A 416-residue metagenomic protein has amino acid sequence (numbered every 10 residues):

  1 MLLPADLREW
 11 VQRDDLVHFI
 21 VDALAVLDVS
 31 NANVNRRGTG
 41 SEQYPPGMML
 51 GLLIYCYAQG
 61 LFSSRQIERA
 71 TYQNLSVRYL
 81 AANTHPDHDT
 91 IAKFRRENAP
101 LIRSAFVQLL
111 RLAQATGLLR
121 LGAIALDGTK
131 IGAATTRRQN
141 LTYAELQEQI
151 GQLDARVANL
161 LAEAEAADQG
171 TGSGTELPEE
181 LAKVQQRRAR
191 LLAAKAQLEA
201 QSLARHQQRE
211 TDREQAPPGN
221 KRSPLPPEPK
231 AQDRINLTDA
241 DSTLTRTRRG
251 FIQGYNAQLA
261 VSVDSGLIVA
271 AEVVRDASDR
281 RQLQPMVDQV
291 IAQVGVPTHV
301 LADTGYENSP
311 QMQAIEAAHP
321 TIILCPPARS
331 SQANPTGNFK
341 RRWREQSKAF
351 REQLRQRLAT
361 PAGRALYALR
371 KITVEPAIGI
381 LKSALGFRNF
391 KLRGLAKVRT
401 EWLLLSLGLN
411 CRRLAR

Functional and structural regions predicted by a protein language model:
M1-P4: Short, flexible loop/hinge motifs at secondary-structure junctions
V11-I54, Q59: Basic, short loop/linker segments at the boundary and entry of helix-turn-helix/winged-helix-like folds
L53, G60-Q73, T84-R416: Anion-binding and metal-coordination hotspots
V77-A82: Secretory-pathway/luminal and periplasmic proteins that interact with or process carbohydrate-rich
